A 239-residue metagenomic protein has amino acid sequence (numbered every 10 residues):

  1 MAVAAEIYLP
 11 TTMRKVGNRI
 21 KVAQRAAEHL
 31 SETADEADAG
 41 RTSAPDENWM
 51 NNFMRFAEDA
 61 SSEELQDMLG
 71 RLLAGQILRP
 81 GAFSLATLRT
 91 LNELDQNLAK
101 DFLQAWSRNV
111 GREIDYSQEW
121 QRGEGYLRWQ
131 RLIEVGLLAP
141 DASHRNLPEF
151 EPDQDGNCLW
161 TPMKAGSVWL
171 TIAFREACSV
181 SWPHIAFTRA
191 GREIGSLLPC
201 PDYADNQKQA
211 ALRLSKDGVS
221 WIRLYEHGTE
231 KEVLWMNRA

Functional and structural regions predicted by a protein language model:
M1-L73: Eukaryotic partner-binding/assembly regions in large regulatory complexes
E47-M54, E63-I77, A139-V233: Accessory beta->alpha helical hairpin/"wing" motif in late/C-terminal subdomains of nucleic-acid enzymes
G75-P80, N97: Helix-boundary capping/turn motifs
F83-Q118: Short amphipathic alpha-helical interface segments
L98, L127-R128, G156-W160: Eukaryote-specific, cytoplasm-facing alpha-helical/coiled-coil scaffolding segments in long proteins
Q121-A139, H144: Basic amphipathic alpha-helical segments that dock to polyanions
L234-A239: Glycine-rich, aromatic-bearing surface loops/beta-hairpins
